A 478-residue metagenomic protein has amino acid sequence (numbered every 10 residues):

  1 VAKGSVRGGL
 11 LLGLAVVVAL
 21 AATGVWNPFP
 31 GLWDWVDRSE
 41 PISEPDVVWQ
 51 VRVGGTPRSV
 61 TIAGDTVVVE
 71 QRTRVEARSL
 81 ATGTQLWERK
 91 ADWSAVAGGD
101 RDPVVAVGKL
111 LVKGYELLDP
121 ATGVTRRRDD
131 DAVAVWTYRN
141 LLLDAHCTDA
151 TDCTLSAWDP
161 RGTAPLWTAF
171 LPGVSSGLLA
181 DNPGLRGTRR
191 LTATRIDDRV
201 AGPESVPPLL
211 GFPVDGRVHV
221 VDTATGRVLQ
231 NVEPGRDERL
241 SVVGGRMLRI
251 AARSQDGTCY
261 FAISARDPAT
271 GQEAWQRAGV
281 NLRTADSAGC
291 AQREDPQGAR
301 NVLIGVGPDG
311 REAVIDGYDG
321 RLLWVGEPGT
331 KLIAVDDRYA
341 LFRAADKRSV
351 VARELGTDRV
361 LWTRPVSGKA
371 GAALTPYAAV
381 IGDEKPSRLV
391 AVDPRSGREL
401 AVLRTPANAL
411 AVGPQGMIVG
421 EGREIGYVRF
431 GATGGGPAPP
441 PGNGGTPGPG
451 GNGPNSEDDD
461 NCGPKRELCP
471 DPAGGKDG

Functional and structural regions predicted by a protein language model:
V1-G478: Secretory-pathway ectodomains
